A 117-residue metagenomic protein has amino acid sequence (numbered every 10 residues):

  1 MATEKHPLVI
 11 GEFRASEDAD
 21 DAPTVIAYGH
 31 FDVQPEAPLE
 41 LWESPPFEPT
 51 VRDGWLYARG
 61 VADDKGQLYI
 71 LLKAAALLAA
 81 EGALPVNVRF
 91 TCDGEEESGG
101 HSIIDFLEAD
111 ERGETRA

Functional and structural regions predicted by a protein language model:
M1-V61, L78-V88, G94: Acidic/His- and Gly-rich active-site-bordering loop/insert found across diverse amide/peptide-bond hydrolases
D64-A117: Acidic/histidine-rich catalytic neighborhood of metal-dependent amide-processing enzymes
